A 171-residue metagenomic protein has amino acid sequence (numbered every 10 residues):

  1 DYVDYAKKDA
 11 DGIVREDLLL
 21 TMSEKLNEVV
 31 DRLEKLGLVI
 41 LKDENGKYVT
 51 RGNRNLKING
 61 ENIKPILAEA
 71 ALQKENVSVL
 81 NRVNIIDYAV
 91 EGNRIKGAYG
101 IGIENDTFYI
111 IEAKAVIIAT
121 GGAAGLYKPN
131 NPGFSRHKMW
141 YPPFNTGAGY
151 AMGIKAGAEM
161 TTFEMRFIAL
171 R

Functional and structural regions predicted by a protein language model:
D1-G102, T107, A119, A123-R136 (+1 more regions): Conserved N-terminal/central alpha/beta ligand/cofactor-binding core
K64, T146-G149: Amphipathic alpha-helical segments in well-structured domains
F108-E112: Well-ordered beta-strand positions in beta-sheet-rich domains
R136-N145: A short acidic, glycine-rich active-site loop that binds or catalyzes chemistry on phosphate/adenosine moieties
G153: Acidic, metal-coordinating catalytic segment for phosphate/diphosphate chemistry, firing primarily on the Nudix
